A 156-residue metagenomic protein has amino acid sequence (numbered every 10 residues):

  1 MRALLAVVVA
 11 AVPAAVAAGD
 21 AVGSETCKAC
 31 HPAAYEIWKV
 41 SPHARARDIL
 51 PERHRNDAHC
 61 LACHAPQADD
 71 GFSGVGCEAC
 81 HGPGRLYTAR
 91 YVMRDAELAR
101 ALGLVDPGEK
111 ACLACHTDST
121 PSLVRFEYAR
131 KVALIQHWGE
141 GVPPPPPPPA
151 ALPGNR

Functional and structural regions predicted by a protein language model:
M1-L4: Positively charged n-region of N-terminal signal peptides that target proteins for export
V7-A18: Hydrophobic h-region of N-terminal signal peptides that target proteins for export in Gram-negative bacteria
A17-R156: Short sequence/structural segments immediately N-terminal
